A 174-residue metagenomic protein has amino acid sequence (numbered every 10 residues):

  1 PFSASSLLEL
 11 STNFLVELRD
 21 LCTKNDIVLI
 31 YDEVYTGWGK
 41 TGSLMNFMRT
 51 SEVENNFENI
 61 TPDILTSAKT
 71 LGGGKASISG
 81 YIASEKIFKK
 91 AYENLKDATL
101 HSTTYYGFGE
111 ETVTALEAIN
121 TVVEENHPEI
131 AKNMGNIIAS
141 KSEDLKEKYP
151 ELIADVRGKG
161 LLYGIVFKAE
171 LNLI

Functional and structural regions predicted by a protein language model:
P1-I174: Conserved N-terminal phosphate-binding loop of PLP-dependent enzymes in the Aspartate aminotransferase
